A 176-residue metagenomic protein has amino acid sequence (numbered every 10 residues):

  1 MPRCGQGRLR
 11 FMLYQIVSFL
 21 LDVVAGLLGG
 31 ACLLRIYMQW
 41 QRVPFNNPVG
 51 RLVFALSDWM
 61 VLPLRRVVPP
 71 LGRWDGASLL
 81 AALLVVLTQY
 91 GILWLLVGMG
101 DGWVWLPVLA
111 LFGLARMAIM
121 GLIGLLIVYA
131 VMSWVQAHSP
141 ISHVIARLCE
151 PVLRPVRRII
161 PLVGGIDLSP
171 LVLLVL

Functional and structural regions predicted by a protein language model:
M1-F11: Short, Lys/Arg-enriched N-terminal segments with co-localized hydrophobic residues within the first ~10-30 amino acids
R10-L176: Selective transmembrane helix interface/packing segments
